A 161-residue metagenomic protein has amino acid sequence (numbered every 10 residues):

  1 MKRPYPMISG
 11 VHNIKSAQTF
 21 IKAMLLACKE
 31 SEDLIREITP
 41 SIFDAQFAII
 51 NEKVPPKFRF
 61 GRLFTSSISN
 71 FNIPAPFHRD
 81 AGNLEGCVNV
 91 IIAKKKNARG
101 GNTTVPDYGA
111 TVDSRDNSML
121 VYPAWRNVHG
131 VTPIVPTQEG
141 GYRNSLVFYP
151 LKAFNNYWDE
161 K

Functional and structural regions predicted by a protein language model:
M1-T39, H129-T132, E139-L146, P150-N155 (+1 more regions): Mixed-charge, low-complexity interaction segments
Y5-P6, S31, T65-F71, A75 (+4 more regions): Generic preference for hydrophobic/aromatic residues in regular secondary structure cores
L25-N97: Conserved double-stranded beta-helix
G86-V90, K96-K161: Catalytic core of Fe(II)/2-oxoglutarate
